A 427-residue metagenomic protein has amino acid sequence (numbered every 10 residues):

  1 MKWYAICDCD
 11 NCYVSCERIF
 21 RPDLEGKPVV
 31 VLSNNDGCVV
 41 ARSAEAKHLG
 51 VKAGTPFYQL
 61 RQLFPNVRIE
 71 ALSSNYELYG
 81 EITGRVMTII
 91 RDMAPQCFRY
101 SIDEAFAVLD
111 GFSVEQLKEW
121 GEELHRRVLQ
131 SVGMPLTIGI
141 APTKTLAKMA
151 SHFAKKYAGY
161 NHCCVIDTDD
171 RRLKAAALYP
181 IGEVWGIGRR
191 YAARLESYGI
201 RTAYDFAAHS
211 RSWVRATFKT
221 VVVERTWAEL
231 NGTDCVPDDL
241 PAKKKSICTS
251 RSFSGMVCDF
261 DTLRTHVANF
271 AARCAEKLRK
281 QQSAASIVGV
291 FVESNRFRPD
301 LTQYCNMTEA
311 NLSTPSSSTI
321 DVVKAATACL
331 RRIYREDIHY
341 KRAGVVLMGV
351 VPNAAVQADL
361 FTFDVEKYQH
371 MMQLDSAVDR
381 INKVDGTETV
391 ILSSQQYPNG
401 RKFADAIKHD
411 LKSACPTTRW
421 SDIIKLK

Functional and structural regions predicted by a protein language model:
M1-N231, V236-D238, V365-K427: Gly/Gly-Pro- and Ser/Thr-rich, intrinsically disordered tail segments characteristic of DNA damage-repair and tolerance
C12, N35-C38, N295-R298, V350-A354: Short, charged/polar surface micro-motifs in flexible loops or helix N-caps
K27, L136, S286-V288, A343: Change "...and in nucleic-acid phosphodiester-cleaving endonucleases..." to "...and in nucleic-acid processing enzymes
Y100-E104, A141-K144, S283-I287, I338-R342: Short Gly/Ser/Thr- and Asp/Glu-enriched loop/turn motifs at secondary-structure junctions
A105-D110, N306-S313, V356-D364: Short, hydrophobic beta-strand segments
V114-L117, P299, V351-A358: Short, charged/polar, Gly/Pro-enriched secondary-structure boundary elements
E183, A193-H339, A355: DNA-contacting surface of Y-family translesion DNA polymerases
T327-V384, E388: C-terminal hydrophobic structural anchor segments that stabilize assembly/packing rather than catalytic chemistry
